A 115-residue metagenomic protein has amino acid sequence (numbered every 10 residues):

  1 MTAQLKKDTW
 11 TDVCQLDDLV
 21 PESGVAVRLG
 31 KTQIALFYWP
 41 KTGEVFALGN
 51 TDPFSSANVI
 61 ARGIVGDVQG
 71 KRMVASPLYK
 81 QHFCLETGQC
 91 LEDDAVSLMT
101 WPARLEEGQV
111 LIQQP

Functional and structural regions predicted by a protein language model:
M1-D12, L16, V20, P115: A boundary/linker detector
V25-P115: Rieske [2Fe-2S] iron-sulfur-binding domain
